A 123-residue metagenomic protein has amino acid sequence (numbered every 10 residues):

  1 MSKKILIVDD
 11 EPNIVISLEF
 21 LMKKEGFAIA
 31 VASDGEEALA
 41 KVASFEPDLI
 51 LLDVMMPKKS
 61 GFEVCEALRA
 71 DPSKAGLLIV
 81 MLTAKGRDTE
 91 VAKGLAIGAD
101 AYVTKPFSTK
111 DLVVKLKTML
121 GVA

Functional and structural regions predicted by a protein language model:
P12-A30, M119: Two-component/phosphorelay signaling modules centered on CheY-like receiver
V15, M56-K58, R87, K105-P106: The feature encodes the CheY-like receiver
V31-L49: Acidic, metal-coordinating helix/loop segments flanking the phosphotransfer/catalytic sites of two-component signaling
A32-S33, K58-K59, L68, I97: Hydrophobic residue at a beta-alpha junction that N-caps the helix immediately following a catalytic beta-strand/loop
F107-K117: C-terminal output helix
